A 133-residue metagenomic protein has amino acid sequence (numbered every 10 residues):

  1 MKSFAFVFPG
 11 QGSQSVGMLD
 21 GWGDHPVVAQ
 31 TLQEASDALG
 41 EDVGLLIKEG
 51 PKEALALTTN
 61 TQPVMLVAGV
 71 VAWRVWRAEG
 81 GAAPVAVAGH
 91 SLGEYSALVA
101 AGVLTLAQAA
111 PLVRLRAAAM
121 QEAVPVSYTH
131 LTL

Functional and structural regions predicted by a protein language model:
M1-S3, S127-Y128: A structure-centric signal for secondary-structure junctions around beta-strands
K2-A88: Helix-rich "cap/lid" substructures immediately adjacent to catalytic or cofactor-binding pockets
Q11-S13, L39, A101-L133: Alpha/beta catalytic cores of group-transfer enzymes, especially the acyltransferase/condensing modules of polyketide
Q33-E34, V67-V71, E94-Y95, A107 (+1 more regions): A broad detector of short, well-ordered amphipathic alpha-helices that serve as recognition/interaction surfaces
G89, G93: Gly/Ala-rich beta-loop-alpha elbow adjacent to hydrolase catalytic centers
